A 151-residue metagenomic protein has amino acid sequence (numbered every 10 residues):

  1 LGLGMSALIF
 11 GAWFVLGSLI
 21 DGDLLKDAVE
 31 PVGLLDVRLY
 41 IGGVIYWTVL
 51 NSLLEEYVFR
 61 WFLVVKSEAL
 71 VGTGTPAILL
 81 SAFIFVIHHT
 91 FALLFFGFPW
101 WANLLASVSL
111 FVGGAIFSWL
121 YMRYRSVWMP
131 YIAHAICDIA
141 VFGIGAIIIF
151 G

Functional and structural regions predicted by a protein language model:
L1-S52, G151: Juxtamembrane helix-loop-helix connectors linking adjacent transmembrane helices in multi-pass membrane enzymes
V37-G151: Transmembrane helix-loop-helix hairpins at the membrane interface of multi-pass integral membrane proteins
